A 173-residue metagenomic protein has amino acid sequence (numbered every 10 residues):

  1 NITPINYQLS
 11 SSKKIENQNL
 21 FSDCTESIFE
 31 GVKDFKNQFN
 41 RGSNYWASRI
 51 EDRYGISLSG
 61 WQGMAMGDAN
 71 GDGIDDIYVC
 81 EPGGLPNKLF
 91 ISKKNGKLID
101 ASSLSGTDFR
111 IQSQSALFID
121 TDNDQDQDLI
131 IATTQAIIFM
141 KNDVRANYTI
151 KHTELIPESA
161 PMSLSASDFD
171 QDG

Functional and structural regions predicted by a protein language model:
N1-S11: Exposed beta-sheet edge and beta->alpha loop/turn motif
S10-S59, I91-I111, K141-S159: Blade-edge motifs of beta-propeller repeat domains
Y54-Q62, G71, D75: Substrate-binding groove/exosite segments of carbohydrate-active enzymes
W61-A69, S113-D122, M162-Q171: Beta-propeller blade termini
G67, G71-I74, E81, L85 (+1 more regions): Secondary-structure-rich domain cores
D76-E81, D128-T133, G173: Hydrophobic beta-strand segments that make up the repeating blades of beta-propeller and related beta-repeat
E81-P82, K93, A132-T134, D143: Structural signature of WD-repeat beta-propellers
L85-K88, A136-F139: Structural signal for beta-propeller blades
